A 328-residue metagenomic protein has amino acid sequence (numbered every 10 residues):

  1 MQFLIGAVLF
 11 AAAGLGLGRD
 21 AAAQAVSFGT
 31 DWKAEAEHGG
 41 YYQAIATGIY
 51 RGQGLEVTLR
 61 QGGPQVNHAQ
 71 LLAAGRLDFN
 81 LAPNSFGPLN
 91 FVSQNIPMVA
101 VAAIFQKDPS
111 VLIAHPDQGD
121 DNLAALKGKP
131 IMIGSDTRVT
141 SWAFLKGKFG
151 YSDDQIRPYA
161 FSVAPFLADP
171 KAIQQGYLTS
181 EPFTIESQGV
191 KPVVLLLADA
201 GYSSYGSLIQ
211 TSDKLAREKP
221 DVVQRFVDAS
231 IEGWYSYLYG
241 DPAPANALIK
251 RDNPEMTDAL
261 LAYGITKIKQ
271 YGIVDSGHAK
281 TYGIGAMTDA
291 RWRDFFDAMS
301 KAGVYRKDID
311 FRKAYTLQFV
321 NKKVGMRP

Functional and structural regions predicted by a protein language model:
Q2-G16: Bacterial N-terminal signal peptides
L17-A23: Sec/Tat signal peptide C-region and signal peptidase I cleavage site
Q24-G176, L195-L196, S203: Short, glycine-/small- and polar/acidic-enriched structural segments that line small-molecule recognition paths
I49-G52, F149-Y151, G189, E255-D258 (+1 more regions): Short helix-capping segments at alpha-helix termini
T58, V66-N67, D199-A200, A262-K269 (+1 more regions): Short linear loop/turn motifs
F86, F161-T257: Pocket-lining segment of extracytoplasmic ligand-binding domains
R217-V304: Secondary-structure end/capping motifs
D289-P328: Conserved C-terminal helix/tail region of periplasmic/extracytoplasmic solute-binding proteins
